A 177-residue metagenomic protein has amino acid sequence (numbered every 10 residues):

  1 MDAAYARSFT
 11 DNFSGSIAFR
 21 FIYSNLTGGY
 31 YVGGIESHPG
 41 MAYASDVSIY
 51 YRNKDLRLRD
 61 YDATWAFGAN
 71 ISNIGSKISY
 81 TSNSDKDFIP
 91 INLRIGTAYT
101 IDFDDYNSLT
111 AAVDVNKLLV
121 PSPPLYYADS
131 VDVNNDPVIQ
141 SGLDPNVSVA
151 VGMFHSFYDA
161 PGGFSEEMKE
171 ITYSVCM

Functional and structural regions predicted by a protein language model:
M1-M177: Outer-membrane beta-barrel porins/channels
